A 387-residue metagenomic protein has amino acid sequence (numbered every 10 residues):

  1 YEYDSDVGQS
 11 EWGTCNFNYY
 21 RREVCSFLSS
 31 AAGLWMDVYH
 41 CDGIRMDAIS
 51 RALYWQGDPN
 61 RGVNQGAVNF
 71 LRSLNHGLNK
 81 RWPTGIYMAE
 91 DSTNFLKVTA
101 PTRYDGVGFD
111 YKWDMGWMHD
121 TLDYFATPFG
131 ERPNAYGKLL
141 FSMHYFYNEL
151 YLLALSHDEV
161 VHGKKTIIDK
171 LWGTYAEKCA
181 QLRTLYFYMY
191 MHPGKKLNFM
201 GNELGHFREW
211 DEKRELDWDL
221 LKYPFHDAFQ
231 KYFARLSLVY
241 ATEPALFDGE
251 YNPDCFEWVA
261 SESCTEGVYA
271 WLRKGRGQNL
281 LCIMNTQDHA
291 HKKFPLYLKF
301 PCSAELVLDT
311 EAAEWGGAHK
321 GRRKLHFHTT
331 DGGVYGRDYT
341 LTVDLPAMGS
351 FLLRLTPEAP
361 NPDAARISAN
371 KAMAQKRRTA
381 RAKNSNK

Functional and structural regions predicted by a protein language model:
Y1-C15, Y20, S30, V68-C179 (+3 more regions): Glycan-recognition surfaces
Y1-V63, V343: Substrate-binding/active-site clefts of carbohydrate-active enzymes
E23, R61-G66, G173-E177, P224: Alpha-helix N-cap and loop-to-helix initiation/capping positions
V24-W35, F70, L74, L185 (+1 more regions): Alpha-helical packing segments of well-folded alpha/beta enzyme cores
D42-L53, A89-N94, G201-R208: Short, solvent-exposed turn/loop segments enriched in Gly/Ser/Thr/Pro and often Arg
G43-R45, I86-M88, L150-L152, K196-F199: Structural preference for beta-strand elements that scaffold enzyme active sites
A52-W55, F95-T99, V160-K164, G205-W210 (+2 more regions): Short catalytic/ligand-binding loop motif for oxyanion handling, primarily in non-cytosolic enzymes, centered on
A176-C179, Y190-N198, N202-K387: Carbohydrate-interacting/catalytic domains
